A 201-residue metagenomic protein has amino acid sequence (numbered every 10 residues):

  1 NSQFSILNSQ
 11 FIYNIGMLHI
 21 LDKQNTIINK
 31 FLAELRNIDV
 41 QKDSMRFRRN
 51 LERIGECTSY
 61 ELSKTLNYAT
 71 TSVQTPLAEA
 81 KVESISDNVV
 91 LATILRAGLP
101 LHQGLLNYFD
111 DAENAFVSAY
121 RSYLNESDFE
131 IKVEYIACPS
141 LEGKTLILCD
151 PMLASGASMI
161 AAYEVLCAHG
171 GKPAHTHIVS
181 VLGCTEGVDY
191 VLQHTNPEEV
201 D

Functional and structural regions predicted by a protein language model:
N1-I12: Short, basic, low-complexity termini and linkers enriched in Ser/Thr/Gly/Pro that act as targeting/leader peptides
I12-D201: PRPP-associated nucleotide enzymes
